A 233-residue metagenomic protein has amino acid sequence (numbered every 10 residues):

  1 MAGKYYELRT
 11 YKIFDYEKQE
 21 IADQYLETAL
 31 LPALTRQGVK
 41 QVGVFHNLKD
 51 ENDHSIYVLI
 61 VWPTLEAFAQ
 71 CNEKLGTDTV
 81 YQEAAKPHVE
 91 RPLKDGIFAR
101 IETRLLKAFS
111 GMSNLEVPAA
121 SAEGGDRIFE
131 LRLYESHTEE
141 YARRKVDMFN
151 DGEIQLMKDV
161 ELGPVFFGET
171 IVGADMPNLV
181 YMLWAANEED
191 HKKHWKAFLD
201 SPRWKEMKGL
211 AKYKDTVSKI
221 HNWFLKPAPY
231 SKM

Functional and structural regions predicted by a protein language model:
M1-W204, Y213-M233: Short S/T/G/P-rich N-terminal loop/turn motif that feeds into the first structured element of a domain
